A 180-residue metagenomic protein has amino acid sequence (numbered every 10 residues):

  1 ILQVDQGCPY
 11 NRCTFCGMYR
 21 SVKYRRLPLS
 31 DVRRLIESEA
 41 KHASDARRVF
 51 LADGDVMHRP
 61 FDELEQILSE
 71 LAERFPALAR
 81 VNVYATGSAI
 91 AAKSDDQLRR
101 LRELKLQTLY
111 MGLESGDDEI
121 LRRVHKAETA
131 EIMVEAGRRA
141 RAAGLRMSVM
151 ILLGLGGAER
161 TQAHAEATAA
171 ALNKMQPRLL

Functional and structural regions predicted by a protein language model:
I1-D31: Canonical Radical SAM [4Fe-4S] cluster-binding loop centered on the CxxxCxxC motif and its immediate flanking residues
C8, C16, V32, L51 (+3 more regions): Conserved, mostly hydrophobic/aromatic
R12, G17, K105, G144 (+1 more regions): Conserved functional loop/turn residues at catalytic and ligand-binding sites
K23-L29, Y84-A91, G156-A163: Active-site mouth loops of central-metabolism enzymes
P28-A43: Short microdomains enriched in Cys/His and/or Lys/Arg
V32-I36, A92-R100, Q162-A171: Short, acidic/polar
A40-A142: Conserved SAM/AdoMet-binding glycine-rich loop
L51, T108, E131-L180: Conserved C-terminal portion of the radical SAM core fold that forms the substrate/S-adenosylmethionine-binding
